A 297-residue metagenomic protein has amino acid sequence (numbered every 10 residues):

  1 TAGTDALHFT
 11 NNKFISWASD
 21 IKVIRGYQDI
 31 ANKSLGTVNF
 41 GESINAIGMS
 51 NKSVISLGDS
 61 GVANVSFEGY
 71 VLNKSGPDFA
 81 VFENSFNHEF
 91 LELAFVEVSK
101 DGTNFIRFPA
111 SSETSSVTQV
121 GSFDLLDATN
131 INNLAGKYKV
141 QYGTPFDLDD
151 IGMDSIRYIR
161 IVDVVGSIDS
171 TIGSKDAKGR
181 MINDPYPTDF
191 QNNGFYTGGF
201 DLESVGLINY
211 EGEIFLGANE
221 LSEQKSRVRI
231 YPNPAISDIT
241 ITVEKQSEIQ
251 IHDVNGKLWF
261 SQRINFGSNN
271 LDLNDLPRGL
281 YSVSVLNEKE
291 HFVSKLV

Functional and structural regions predicted by a protein language model:
T1-A94, R107-F215: A domain-level signal for the mature, folded cores of soluble proteins
S60, T103, K289-E290: Glycine-centered tight beta-turn/hairpin loop motif at sheet-sheet or coil-to-beta transitions
A94-V96, I249: Short beta-strand elements bearing conserved aromatic residues within extracellular beta-rich modules
G102-A110, K257-Q262: Surface-exposed loop/edge segments in extracytoplasmic proteins
E220-Y231, A235-V297: C-terminal outer-membrane/trafficking sorting elements
